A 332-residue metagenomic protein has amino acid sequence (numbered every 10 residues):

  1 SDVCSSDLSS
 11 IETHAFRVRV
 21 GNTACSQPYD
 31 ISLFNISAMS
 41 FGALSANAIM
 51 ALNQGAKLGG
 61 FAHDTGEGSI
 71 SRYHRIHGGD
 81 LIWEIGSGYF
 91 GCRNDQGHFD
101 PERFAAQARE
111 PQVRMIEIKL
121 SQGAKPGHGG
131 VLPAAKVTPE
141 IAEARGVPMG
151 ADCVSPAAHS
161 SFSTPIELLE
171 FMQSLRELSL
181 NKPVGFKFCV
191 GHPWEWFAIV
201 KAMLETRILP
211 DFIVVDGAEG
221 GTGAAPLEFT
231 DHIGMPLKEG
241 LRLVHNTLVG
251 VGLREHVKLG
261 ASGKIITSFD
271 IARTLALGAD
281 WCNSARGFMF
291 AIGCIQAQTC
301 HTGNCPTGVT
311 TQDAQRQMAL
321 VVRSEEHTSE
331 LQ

Functional and structural regions predicted by a protein language model:
S1-F34, A38-K57, F61-D64, G68-G78 (+2 more regions): Conserved, well-structured core domains of diverse proteins
D2-S5, H327-Q332: Short, small-residue-biased leader/transition segments that mark boundaries at the very start of proteins
N35-S45, S87-G97, G129-V131, S155-T164 (+2 more regions): Active-site mouth loops of central-metabolism enzymes
A43, Y89-G91, G123-P126, V147-S155 (+2 more regions): Conserved radical SAM core fold
A46, M50, G59, A105 (+4 more regions): Internal alpha/beta core interface subdomains
A108-P133, P193-V215: Carboxylate/His-rich catalytic cores and anion/metal-binding grooves
E110-R145, G278, F288-A291, Q296-S329: Mobile "lid/hinge" segments at catalytic clefts and subdomain interfaces of large enzymes
V154-V322: Glycine-rich phosphate/ribose-binding loops and adjacent secondary-structure elements that form binding surfaces
